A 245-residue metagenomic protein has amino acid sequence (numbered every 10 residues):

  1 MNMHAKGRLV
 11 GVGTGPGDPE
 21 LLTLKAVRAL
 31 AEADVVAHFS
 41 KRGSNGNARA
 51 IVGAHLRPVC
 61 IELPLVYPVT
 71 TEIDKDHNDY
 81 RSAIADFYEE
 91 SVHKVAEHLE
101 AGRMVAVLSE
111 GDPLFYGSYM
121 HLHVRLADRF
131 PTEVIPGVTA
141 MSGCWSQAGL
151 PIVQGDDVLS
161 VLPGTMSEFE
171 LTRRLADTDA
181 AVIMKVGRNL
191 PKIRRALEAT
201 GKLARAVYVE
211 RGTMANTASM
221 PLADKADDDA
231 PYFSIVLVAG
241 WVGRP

Functional and structural regions predicted by a protein language model:
N2-P19, L24-F130, M214, S219-P221 (+3 more regions): Class I S-adenosyl-L-methionine
L9, L175-P245: A contiguous loop/helix-start segment that scaffolds small-molecule binding in enzyme catalytic cores
P16-G17, K41-G43, Y67-P68, V138-A140 (+3 more regions): Short, acidic/turn-prone active-site loops that include or flank metal/cofactor- and phosphate-binding residues
H38-F39, L63-P64, V107-S109, V134-G137 (+3 more regions): General beta-strand structural signal in soluble alpha/beta enzymes
P58-C60, F130-P131, T200-V207: Structural alpha-beta junctions
A101, G111-D177, D227, G240-R244: Class I SAM-dependent methyltransferase SAM-binding "motif I" and its flanking Rossmann-like core
